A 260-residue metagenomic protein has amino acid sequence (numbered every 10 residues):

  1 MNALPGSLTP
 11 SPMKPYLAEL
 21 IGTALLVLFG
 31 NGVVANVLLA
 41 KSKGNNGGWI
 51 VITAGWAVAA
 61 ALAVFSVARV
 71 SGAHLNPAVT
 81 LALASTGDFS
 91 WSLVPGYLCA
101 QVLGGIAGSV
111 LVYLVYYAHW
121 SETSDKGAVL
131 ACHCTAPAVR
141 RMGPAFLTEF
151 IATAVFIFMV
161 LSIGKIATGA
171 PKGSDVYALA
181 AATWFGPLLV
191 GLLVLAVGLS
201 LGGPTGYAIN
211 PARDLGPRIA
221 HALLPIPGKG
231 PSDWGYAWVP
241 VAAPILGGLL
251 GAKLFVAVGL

Functional and structural regions predicted by a protein language model:
M1-L260: Membrane-interface helix-loop junctions and terminal tails of multi-pass membrane proteins
